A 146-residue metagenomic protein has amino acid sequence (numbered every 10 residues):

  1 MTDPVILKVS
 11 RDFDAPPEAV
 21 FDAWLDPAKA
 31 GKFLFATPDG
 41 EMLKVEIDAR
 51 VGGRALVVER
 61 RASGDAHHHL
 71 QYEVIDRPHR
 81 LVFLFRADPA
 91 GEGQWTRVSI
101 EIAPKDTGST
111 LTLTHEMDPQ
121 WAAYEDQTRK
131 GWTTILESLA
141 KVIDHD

Functional and structural regions predicted by a protein language model:
M1-M42: Hydrophobic ligand-binding cavity/cleft-lining segments
K8, D65-L70, G93-V98: Short, surface-exposed coil-to-beta transition loops
K8-D14, D48, V58, Q71 (+1 more regions): Generic structural detector for well-ordered beta-strands
D14, I75-R77, K105-T107: Structural motif
V20-F21, A30, A55, Y72 (+4 more regions): Hydrophobic pocket/interface hotspot
M42-L84: Glycine-rich portal/gate segments that line the openings of hydrophobic small-molecule binding cavities
V82-T133: Beta-strand/loop substructures that line and gate deep hydrophobic ligand-binding cavities in soluble
L136-D144: Short amphipathic alpha-helical signal-transduction/dimerization elements
